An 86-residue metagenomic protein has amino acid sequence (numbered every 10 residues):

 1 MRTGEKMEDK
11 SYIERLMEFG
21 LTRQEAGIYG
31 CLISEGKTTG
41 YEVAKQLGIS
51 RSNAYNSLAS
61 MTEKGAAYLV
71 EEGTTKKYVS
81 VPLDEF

Functional and structural regions predicted by a protein language model:
M1-I13: Long, low-complexity, charged/polar intrinsically disordered regions in eukaryotic proteins
K10, E14-E25, T39, Y68-F86: Short, cationic-aromatic polyanion-contact patches
A26, Y41, R51-S52: Key DNA-contact positions within bacterial/archaeal DNA-binding proteins
G27-C31: Pre-recognition alpha-helix immediately N-terminal to the DNA-recognition helix within helix-turn-helix or winged-helix
L32-G36: Short helix-to-turn junction characteristic of helix-turn-helix DNA-binding domains, especially the helix
E42-Q46: A short acidic, leucine-rich amphipathic alpha-helix
G48-S60: Short amphipathic alpha-helical interaction segments
S57-K64, K77: Alpha-helical DNA-recognition elements
